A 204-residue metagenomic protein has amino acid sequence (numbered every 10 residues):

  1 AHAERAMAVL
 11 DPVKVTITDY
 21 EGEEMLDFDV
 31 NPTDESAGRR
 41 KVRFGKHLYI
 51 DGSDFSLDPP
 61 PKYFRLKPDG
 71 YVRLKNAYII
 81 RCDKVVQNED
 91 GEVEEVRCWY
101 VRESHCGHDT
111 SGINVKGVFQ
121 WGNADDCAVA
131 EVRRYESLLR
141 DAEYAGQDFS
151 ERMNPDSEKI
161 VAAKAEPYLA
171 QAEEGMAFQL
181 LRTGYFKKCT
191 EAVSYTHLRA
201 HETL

Functional and structural regions predicted by a protein language model:
A1-A37: Extended, domain-scale alpha-helical bundle/helix-rich regions
Y49-R73, A77: Flexible, glycine/threonine-enriched loop-and-boundary segments that flank and lead into catalytic domains of large
R73-R81, L180-G184: Short coil-to-beta-strand transition motifs
Y78-D148: C-terminal, non-catalytic macromolecule-binding modules
I160-M176: A conserved acidic, glycine/proline-rich C-terminal tail/linker
A192-S194: Acidic, proline/serine/threonine- and glycine-rich low-complexity intrinsically disordered segments
T196-T203: Conserved small/polar residues in nucleotide/adenosyl-binding loops
